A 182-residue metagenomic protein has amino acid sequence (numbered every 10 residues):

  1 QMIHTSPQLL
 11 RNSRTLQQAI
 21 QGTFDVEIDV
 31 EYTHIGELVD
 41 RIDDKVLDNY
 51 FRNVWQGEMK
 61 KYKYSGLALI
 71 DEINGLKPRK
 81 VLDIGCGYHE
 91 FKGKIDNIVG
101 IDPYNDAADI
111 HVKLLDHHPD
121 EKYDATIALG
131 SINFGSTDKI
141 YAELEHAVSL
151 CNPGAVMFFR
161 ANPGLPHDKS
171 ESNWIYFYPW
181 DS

Functional and structural regions predicted by a protein language model:
Q1-H117, F158-S182: Class I (Rossmann-like) S-adenosyl-L-methionine-dependent methyltransferase catalytic domain, capturing the SAM-binding
D71-N74, E145-S149: Surface-exposed alpha-helical segments enriched in charged/polar residues
R79-V81, D124, V148: N-terminal hydrophobic or amphipathic segments with adjacent small-residue motifs that include Sec signal peptides
L115-T126: A short acidic, Gly/Pro-enriched loop at the edge of an enzyme's catalytic core that lines a small-molecule cofactor
D116, N133-F134: Active-site micro-motifs of SAM-dependent methyltransferase domains
A128-S131: A short beta-strand submotif of the Rossmann-like class I SAM-dependent methyltransferase core that lines
F134-H146: A short, conserved alpha-helix within the catalytic core of class I
C151-M157: Short glycine-dipeptide loop
